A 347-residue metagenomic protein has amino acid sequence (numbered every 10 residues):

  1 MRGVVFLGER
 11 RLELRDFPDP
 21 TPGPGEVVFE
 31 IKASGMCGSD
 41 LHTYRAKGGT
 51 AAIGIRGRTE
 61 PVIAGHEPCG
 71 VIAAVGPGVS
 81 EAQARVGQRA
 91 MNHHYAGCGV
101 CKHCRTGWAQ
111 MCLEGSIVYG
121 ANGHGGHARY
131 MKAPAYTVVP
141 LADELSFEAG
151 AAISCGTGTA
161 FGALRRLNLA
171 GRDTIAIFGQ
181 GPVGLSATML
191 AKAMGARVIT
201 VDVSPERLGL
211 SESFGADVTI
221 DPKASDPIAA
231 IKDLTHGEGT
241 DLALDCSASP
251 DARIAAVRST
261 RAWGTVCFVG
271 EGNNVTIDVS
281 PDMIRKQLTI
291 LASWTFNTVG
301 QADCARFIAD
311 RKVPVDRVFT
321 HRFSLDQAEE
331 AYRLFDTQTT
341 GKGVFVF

Functional and structural regions predicted by a protein language model:
M1, I254-R258, T298-F347: C-terminal hydrophobic helical "lid"/dimerization subdomain of Rossmann-like NAD(P)H-dependent oxidoreductases
P18-S34, G49-K102, A142-L145: Glycine-rich beta-strand-centered segment in the early N-terminal region that forms part of a ligand/cofactor-binding
I55-H66, C98-F178: NAD(P)H dinucleotide-binding glycine-rich loop of Rossmann-like/cofactor-binding domains, especially the beta1-alpha1
G87, Y136, D143-A224, A229: Mid-domain Rossmann-like dinucleotide-binding core that forms the NAD(H)/NADP(H) cofactor-binding site
L167-L169, G209, F214-T289: Glycine-rich cofactor phosphate-binding loops and adjacent beta1-alpha1 units of small-molecule cofactor enzyme domains
S204, G272, F296: Residues in the short beta-alpha loop(s) of Rossmann-like NAD(P)-binding domains
T265-C267, D278-R317: Rossmann-fold dehydrogenase core element
